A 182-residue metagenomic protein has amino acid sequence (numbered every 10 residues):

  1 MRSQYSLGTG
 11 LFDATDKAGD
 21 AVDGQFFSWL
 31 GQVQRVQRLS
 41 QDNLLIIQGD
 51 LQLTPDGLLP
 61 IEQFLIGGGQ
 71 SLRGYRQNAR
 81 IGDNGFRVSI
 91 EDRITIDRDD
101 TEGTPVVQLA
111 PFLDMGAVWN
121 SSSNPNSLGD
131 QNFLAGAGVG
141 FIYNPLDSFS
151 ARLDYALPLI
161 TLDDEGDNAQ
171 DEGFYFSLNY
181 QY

Functional and structural regions predicted by a protein language model:
M1-V107, P111-M115, W119-S121, D164-D167: C-terminal outer-membrane beta-barrel translocator/porin domains of Gram-negative envelope proteins and their
L39, P145-D147: Short loop/turn positions at the edges of beta-strands in beta-sheet-rich folds
D50, R152, Y175-S177: Soluble periplasmic/extracytoplasmic beta-strand elements of cell-envelope proteins
D100-T101, S148-S150: Substrate-binding/catalytic groove segments of enzymes that remodel or degrade extracellular structural polymers
Q108-G138, N144: Outer-membrane beta-barrel transmembrane domain signature
A110-F112, F149-A156: Conserved active-site loop/cleft motifs that coordinate metal ions or position small ligands
Y143, Q170-Y182: Outer-membrane beta-barrel "beta-signal"
Y155-L162, Q170: A short, acidic, flexible beta-alpha connecting loop/helix-capping segment that sits on the rim of active
